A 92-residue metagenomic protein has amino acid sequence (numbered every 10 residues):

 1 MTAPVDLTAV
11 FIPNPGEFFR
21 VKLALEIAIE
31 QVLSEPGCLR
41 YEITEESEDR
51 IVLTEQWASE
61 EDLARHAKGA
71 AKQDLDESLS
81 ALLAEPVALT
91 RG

Functional and structural regions predicted by a protein language model:
M1-V5, V10, E42-R50, L75-G92: Glycine-rich beta-strand-turn "strand-cap" elements at beta-sheet edges
V5, V21, I29-V32: Hydrophobic aliphatic residue packing
V10-K22: Short, surface-exposed ligand-recognition loops at beta-strand->loop->(often short) alpha-helix junctions that present
N14-G16, E46, A58-E60: Short coil/turn motifs at secondary-structure junctions
F18-R20, R50, D62: Intrinsically disordered, low-complexity acidic/polar segments
I27, Q31-L39, Q56-T90: An amphipathic, aromatic/His-enriched active-site/gating alpha helix that lines ligand/cofactor pockets
